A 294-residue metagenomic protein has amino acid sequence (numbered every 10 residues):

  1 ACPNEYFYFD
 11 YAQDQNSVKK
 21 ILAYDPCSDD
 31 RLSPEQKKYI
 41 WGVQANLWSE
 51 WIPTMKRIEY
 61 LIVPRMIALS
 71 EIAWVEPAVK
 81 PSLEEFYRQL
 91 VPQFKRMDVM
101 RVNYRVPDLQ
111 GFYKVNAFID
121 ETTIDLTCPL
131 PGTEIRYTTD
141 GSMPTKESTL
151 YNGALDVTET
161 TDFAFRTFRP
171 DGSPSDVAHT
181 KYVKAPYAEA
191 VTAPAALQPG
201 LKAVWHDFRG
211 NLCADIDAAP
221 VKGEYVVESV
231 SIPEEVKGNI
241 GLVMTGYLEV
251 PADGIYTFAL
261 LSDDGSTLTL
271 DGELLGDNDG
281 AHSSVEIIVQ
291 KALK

Functional and structural regions predicted by a protein language model:
A1-I135: Substrate-binding groove of N-acetylhexosamine-processing glycoside hydrolases
S49-W51, G246-A252, S262-S266: Beta-strand elements of well-folded, non-transmembrane domains
P81, Y87-V204, R209-G246, I255 (+3 more regions): Short, compositionally stereotyped local motifs that mark structural "simplifiers"
K294: Short beta-strand-plus-loop segments that form exposed binding edges in beta-rich domains
